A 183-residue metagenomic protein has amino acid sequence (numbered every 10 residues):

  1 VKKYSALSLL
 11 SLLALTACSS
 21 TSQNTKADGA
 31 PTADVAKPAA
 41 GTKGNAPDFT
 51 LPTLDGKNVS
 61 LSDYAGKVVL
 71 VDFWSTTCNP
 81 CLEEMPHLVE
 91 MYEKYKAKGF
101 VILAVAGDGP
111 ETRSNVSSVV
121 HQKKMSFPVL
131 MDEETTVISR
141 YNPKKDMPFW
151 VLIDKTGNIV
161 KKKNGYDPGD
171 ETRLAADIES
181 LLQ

Functional and structural regions predicted by a protein language model:
V1-S8: Bacterial N-terminal signal peptides that target proteins for export
L15-A17: C-terminal motif of bacterial Sec signal peptides marking the signal peptidase cleavage site
S19-T21: Bacterial signal peptide processing site
K26-L61: N-terminal "domain-start" segment that seeds a small globular fold
S60-N79: Short active-site neighborhood of thiol/selenol oxidoreductases, capturing the structured segment around
L82-K123, M131-R140: Structural microenvironment flanking redox-active thiols in thiol-disulfide oxidoreductases
S118-S126, E133-E179: Thiol/disulfide oxidoreductase modules built on the thioredoxin-like
